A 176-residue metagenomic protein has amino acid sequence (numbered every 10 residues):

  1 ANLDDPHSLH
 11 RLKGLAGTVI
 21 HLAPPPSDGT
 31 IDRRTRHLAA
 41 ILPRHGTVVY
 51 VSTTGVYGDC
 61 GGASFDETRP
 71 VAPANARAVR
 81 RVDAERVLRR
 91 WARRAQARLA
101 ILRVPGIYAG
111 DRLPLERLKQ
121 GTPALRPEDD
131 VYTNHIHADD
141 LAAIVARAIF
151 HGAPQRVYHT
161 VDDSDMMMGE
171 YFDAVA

Functional and structural regions predicted by a protein language model:
A1-P6: Rossmann-fold cofactor-recognition segment
L12-V51, D83-V87: NAD(P)-cofactor binding segment of oxidoreductase domains
H37-A76: Conserved Rossmann-fold NAD(P)-dependent oxidoreductase catalytic core, especially the SDR/UDP-sugar
A63-R86, V131-H135, D165: Short-chain dehydrogenase/reductase
R86-G110: Conserved beta-loop-beta element that borders a ligand/cofactor-binding pocket
I107-R117, R126-I149: Substrate-positioning beta->alpha
A142-A176: Mid/C-terminal beta-alpha module of Rossmann-like enzyme folds, strongest in SDR-family dehydrogenases/epimerases
